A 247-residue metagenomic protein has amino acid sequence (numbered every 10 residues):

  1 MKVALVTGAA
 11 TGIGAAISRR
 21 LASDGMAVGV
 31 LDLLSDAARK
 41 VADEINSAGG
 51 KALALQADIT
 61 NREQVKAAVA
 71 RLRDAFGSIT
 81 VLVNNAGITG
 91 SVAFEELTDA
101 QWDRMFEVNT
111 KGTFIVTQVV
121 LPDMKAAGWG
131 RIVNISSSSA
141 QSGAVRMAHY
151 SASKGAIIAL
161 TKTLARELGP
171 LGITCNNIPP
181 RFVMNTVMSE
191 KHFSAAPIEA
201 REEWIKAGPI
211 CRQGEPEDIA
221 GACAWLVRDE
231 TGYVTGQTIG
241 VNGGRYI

Functional and structural regions predicted by a protein language model:
V83, G169, T174, V234-G236: Short, small/polar-rich loop/turn modules that mediate ligand/substrate recognition or access, typified
A93-F94, Q101-F106, F193, A200 (+1 more regions): Substrate-binding pocket helix/loop in short-chain dehydrogenase/reductase
T117, S153, T161: Active-site helix of classical SDR
P122, R166-P170, G232: Alpha-helical segment proximal to the catalytic Tyr-Lys
S137: Residue(s) in the substrate-gating loop at a strand-loop-helix junction that position the organic substrate next
S142, A224, T235-I247: Short C-terminal tail/terminal secondary-structure segment of NAD(P)H-dependent dehydrogenase/reductase domains
P170, V183-G208: A glycine/serine/threonine-rich, flexible loop-to-helix segment that serves as the NAD(P) cofactor-binding "lid"
